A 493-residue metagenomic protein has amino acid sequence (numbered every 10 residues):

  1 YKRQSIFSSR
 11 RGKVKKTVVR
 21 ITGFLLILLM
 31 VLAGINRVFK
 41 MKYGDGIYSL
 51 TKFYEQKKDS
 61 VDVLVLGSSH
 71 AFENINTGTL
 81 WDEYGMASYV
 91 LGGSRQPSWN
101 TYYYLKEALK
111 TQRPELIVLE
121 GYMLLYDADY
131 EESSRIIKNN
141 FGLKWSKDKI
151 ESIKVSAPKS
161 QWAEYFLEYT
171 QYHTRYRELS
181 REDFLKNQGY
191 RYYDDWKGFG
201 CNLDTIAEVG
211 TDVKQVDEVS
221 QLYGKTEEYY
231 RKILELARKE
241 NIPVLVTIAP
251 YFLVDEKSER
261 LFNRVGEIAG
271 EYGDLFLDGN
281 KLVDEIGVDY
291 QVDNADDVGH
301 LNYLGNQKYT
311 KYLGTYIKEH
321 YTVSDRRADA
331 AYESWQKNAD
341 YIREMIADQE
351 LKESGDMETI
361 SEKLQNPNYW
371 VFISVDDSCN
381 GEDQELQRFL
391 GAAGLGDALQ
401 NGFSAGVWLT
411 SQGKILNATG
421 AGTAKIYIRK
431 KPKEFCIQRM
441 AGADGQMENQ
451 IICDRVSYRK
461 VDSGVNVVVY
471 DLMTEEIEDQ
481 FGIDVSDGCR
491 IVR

Functional and structural regions predicted by a protein language model:
Y1-Q4: Conserved small/polar residues in nucleotide/adenosyl-binding loops
V19-R37: Hydrophobic membrane-insertion alpha-helices, especially the h-region of bacterial N-terminal signal peptides
F39-S60: Alpha-helical transmembrane signal-anchor/signal-peptide segments
L66, H70-S152: Membrane-embedded segments
L116-Y126, K186-E285: Conserved, well-ordered alpha-helix/loop/beta-strand core segments that scaffold catalytic motifs
S134-E240, D325-I346: Secreted/periplasmic serine-hydrolase-like ester/acetyl group-modifying domain
E259, N263-Y332: C-terminal regions of proteins
A347-R493: Short acidic-hydrophobic catalytic motif
